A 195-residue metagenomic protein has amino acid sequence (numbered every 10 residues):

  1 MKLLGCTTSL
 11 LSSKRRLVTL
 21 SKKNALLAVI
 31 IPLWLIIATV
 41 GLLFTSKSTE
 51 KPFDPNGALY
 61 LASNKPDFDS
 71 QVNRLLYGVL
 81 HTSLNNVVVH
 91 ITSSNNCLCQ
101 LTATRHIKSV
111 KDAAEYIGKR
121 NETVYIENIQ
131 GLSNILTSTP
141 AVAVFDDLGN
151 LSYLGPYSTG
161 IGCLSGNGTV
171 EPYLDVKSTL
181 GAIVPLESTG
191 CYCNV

Functional and structural regions predicted by a protein language model:
M1-K23: N-terminal Lys/Arg-rich, disordered targeting/topogenic segments
L20-S46: Hydrophobic membrane-insertion alpha-helices, especially the h-region of bacterial N-terminal signal peptides
D54-N73: Short extracytoplasmic/periplasmic juxtamembrane "stem" segments immediately C-terminal to an N-terminal membrane anchor
L76-L98: Short active-site neighborhood of thiol/selenol oxidoreductases, capturing the structured segment around
I91-S93, E115-G131: Thiol-based oxidoreductase modules, predominantly thioredoxin-like and allied folds used for disulfide exchange
N96-A114: Typically the conserved alpha-helix immediately C-terminal to a functionally engaged Cys/Sec in thioredoxin-like
S138-T159: A short, hydrophobic beta-strand/beta-hairpin element that forms part of a small beta-sheet core
S158-V195: Thiol-/selenol-based redox modules, centered on thioredoxin-like and closely related oxidoreductase domains
